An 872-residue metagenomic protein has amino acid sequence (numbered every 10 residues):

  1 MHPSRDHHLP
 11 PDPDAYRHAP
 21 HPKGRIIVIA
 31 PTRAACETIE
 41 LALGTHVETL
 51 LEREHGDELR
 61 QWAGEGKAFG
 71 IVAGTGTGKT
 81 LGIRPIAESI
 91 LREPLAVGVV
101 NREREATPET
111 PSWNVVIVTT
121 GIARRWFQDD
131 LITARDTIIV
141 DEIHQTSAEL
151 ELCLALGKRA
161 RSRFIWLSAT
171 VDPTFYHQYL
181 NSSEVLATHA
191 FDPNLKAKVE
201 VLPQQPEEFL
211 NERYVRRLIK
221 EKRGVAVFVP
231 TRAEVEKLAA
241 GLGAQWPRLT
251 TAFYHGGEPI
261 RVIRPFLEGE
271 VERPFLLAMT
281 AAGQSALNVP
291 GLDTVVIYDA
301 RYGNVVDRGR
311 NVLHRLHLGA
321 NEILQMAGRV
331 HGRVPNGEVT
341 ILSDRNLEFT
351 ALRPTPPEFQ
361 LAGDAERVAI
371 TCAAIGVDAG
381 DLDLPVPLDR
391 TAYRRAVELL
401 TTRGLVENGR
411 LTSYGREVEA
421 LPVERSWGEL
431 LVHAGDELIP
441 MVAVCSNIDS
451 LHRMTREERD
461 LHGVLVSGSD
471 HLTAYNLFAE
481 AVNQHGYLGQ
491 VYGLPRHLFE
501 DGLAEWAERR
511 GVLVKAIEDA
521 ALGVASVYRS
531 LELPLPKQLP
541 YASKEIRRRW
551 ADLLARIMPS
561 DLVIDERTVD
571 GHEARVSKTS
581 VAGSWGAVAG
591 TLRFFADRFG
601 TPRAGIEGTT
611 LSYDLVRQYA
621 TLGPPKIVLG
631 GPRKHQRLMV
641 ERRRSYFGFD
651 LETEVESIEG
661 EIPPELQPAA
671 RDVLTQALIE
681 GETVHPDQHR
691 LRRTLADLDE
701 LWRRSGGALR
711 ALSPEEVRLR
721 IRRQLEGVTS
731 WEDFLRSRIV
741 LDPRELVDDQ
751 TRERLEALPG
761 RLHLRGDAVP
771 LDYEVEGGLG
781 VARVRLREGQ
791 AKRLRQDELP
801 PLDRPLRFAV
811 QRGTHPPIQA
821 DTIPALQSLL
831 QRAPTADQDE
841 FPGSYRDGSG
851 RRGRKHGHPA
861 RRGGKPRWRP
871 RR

Functional and structural regions predicted by a protein language model:
M1-L9, E54, D460-L472, R869-R872: N-terminal intrinsically disordered, low-complexity tails enriched in polar/charged
M1-S426, L430: P-loop NTPase motor module signature
R33, L41, D57, A542-R872: C-terminal accessory domains/tails appended to large, multi-domain proteins
G66, L292, N336-G337, L438-I439 (+3 more regions): Active-site lining segments that contact anionic ligands and/or coordinate catalytic metals
G78, V296, R301, F349-I662 (+1 more regions): Second RecA-like catalytic domain
I139-D141, L249-Y254, P259-I260, L430-H452 (+1 more regions): Charge-dense polyanion-binding interfaces
Y179, R217, P265, R329 (+13 more regions): Residues that form generic nucleotide/phosphate-binding pockets
